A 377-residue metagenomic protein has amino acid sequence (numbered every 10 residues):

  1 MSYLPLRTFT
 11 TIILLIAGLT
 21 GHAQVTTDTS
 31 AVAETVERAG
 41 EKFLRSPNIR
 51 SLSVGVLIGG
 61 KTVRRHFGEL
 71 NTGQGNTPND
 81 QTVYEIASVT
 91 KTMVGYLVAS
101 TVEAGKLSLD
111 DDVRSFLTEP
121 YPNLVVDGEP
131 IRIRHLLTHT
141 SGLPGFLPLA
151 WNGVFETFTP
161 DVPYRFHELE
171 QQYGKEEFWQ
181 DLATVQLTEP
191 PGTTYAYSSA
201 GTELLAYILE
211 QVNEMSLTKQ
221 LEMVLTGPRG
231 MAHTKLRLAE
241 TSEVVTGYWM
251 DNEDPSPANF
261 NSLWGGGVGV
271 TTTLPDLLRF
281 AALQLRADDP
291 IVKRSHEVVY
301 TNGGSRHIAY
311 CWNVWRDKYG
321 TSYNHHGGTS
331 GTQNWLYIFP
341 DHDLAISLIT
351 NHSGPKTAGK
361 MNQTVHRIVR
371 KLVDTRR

Functional and structural regions predicted by a protein language model:
M1-T8, I12-Y84, S100-S108, R134-G145 (+8 more regions): N-terminal leader/targeting segments and the immediately adjacent pre-domain N-terminus
Q24, E69-N71, D112-P120, W151-F155 (+2 more regions): Short linear capping/connector segments at secondary-structure termini
Q24-G68, E210-N213, T218-M223, G227 (+1 more regions): Catalytic loop of the DD-peptidase/beta-lactamase superfamily, centered on the K-T-G motif and neighboring
R45-S53, G73-H135, E189-G201, G265-V268 (+1 more regions): Short active-site loop at a secondary-structure junction that contains or immediately precedes the catalytic residue(s)
E85-S88, E103-N152, T184, Y207 (+2 more regions): Active-site helix/loop module of the DD-peptidase/beta-lactamase fold, centered on the serine-lysine SxxK catalytic
L136, L205, L277-F280: Structural scaffold positions in well-ordered secondary structure
L136-L137, L182, R294-S295, V299: A generic structural signal for nonpolar/aromatic side chains embedded in well-ordered alpha-helices
E176-T188, W249-N261: The feature captures the short pre-catalytic strand/loop hairpin that immediately precedes and shapes the active-site
